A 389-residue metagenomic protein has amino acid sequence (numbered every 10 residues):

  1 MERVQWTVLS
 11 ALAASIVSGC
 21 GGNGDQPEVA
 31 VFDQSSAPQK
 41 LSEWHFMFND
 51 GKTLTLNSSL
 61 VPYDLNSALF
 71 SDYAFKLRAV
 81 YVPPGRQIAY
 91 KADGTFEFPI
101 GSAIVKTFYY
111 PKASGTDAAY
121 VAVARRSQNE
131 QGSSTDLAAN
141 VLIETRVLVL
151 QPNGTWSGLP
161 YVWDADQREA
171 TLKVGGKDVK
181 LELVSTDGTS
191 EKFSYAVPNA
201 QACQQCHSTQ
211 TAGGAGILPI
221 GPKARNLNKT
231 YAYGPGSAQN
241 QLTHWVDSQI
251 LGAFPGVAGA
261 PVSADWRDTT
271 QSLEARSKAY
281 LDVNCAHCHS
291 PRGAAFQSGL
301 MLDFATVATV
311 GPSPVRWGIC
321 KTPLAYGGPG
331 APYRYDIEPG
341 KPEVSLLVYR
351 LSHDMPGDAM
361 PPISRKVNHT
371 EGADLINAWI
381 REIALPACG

Functional and structural regions predicted by a protein language model:
M1-L9: Bacterial N-terminal signal peptides that target proteins for export
I16-G19: C-terminal motif of bacterial Sec signal peptides marking the signal peptidase cleavage site
G21-G24: Bacterial signal peptide processing site
P27-I100, A119, R125-R126: A domain-level signal for the mature, folded cores of soluble proteins
L69, K76-G85, K91-A279: Extended surface/linker regions that mediate inter-domain or inter-protein docking in multi-component redox
A200-L218, V283-L302, E382-G389: Periplasmic/extracellular electron-transfer cofactor-ligation site, primarily the c-type cytochrome heme-c attachment
K229-K278, H287-G293, M301-G389: Electron-transfer interface patches adjacent to heme c in soluble/periplasmic c-type cytochromes and di-/multiheme
